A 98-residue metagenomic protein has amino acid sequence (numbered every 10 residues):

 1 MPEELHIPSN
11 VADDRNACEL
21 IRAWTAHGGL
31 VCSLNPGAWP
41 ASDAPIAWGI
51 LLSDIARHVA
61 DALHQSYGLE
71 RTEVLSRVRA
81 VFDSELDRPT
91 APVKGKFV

Functional and structural regions predicted by a protein language model:
M1-V98: Solvent-exposed interaction surfaces and binding hotspots enriched for charged
